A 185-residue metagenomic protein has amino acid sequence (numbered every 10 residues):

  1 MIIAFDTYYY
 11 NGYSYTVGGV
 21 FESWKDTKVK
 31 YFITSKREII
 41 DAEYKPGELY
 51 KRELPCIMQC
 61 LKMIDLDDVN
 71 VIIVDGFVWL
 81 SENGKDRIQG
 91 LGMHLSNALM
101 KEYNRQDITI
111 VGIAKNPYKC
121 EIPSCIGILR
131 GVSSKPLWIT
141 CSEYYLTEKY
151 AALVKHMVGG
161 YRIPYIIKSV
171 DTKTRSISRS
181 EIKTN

Functional and structural regions predicted by a protein language model:
M1-N11: Two-metal-ion RNase H-like nuclease active-site motif
I3-F5, K30-E48, L54-I64, L80-S81 (+3 more regions): C-terminal binding/interaction regions
Y15-V20: Short beta-strand scaffold segments in enzyme catalytic cores
S23-K25: Extended, solvent-exposed regions of the mature portions of secreted/cell-surface glycoproteins
E53-M58, I88-G92: Short, hydrophobic/amphipathic alpha-helical packing segments that form internal helix faces or helix-helix interfaces
N70-V71: Structural motif
V74, I110-I113: General beta-strand structural signal in soluble alpha/beta enzymes
S81-K101: Short Gly/Thr/Asp-enriched flexible loops that form oxyanion-binding sites at enzyme active sites
